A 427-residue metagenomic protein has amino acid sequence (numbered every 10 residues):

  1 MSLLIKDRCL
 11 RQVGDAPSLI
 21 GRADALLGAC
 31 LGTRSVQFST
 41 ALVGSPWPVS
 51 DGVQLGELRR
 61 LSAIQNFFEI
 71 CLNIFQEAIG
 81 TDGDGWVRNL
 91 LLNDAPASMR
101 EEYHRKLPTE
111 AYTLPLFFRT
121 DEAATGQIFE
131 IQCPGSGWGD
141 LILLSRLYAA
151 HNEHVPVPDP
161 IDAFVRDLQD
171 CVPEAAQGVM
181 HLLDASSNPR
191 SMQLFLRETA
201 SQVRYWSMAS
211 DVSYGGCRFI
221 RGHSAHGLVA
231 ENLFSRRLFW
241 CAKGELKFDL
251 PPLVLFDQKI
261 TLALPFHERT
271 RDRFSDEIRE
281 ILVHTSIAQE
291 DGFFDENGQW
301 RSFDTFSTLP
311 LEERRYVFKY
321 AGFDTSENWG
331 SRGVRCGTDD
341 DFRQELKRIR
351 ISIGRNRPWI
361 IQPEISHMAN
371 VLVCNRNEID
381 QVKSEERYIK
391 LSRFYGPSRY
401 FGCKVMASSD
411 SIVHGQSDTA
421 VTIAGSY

Functional and structural regions predicted by a protein language model:
M1-Y427: Preference for protein termini
